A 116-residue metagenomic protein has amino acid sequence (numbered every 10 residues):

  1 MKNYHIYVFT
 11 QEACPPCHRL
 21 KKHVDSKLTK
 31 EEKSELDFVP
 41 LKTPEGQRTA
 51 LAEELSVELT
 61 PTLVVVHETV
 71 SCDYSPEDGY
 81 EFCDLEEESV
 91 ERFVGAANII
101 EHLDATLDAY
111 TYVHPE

Functional and structural regions predicted by a protein language model:
M1-S34: Local sequence-structure signature of Cys/Sec-based thiol-disulfide redox active-site neighborhoods
N3, L59-T60: A structure-centric signal for secondary-structure junctions around beta-strands
Y7, L63-V64: Catalytic His-Asp charge-relay segment
F9-T10, K33-T49: Thiol-based oxidoreductase modules, predominantly thioredoxin-like and allied folds used for disulfide exchange
H23, A50-L51: A short acidic, amphipathic alpha-helical/loop segment
E53-E58: A short glycine-leucine-enriched loop at secondary-structure breakpoints that most characteristically corresponds
L59, V65-E116: Non-catalytic, surface beta->alpha helical segment in thiol-disulfide oxidoreductase systems
